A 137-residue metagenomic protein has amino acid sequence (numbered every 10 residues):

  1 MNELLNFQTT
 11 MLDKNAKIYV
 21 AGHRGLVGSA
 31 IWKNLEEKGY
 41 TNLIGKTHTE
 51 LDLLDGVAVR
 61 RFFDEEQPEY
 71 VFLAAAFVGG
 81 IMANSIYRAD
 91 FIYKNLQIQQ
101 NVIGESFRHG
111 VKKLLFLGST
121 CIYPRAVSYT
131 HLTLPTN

Functional and structural regions predicted by a protein language model:
N2-D13: A short, basic/flexible loop-to-alpha-helix module at the beginning of a structural domain
K17-N34: N-terminal Rossmann NAD(P)H-binding glycine-rich loop of SDR-like oxidoreductase domains
A21, V71-A75, L114-S119: SDR active-site strand-loop-helix element
N42-R61: Adenosine-cofactor binding site in Rossmann-like domains, unifying the SAM/SAH pocket of S-adenosylmethionine-dependent
V57-L96: NAD(P)H-binding glycine-rich loop region in Rossmannoid oxidoreductase-like domains and their noncatalytic homologs
I81, L117-Y129: Conserved catalytic-site region of short-chain dehydrogenase/reductase
Y129-T136: Conserved small/polar residues in nucleotide/adenosyl-binding loops
